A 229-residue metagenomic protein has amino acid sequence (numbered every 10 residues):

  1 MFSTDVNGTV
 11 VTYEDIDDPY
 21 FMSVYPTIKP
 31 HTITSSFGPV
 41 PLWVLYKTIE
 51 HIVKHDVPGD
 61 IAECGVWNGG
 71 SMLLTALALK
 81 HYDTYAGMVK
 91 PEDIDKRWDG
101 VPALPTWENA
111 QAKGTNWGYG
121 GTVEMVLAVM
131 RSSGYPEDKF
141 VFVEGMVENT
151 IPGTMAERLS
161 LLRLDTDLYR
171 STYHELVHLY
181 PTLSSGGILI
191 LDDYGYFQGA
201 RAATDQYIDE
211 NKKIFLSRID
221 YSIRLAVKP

Functional and structural regions predicted by a protein language model:
F2-P39, H55-P229: S-adenosylmethionine/decaboxylated-SAM
V44-D56: Conserved alpha-helix/loop element of class I SAM-dependent methyltransferases that forms part of the SAM/SAH-binding
